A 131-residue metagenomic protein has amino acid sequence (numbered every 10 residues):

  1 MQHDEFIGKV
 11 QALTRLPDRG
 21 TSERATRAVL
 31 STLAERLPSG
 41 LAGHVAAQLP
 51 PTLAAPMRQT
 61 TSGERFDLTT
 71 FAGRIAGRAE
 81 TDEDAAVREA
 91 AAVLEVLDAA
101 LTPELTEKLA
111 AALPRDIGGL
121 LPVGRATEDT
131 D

Functional and structural regions predicted by a protein language model:
M1-P17, F66-T81: Short, flexible domain-boundary/linker segments around small modular repeats
V10, T26, A46-L49, I75 (+2 more regions): A general structural motif at alpha-helix termini
Q11, L30-A34, P50: Short amphipathic alpha-helical segments enriched in leucine
P17-A28, A34-G40, T81-A92, D98-E107 (+1 more regions): Short, low-complexity cationic-aromatic patches
E35-D67, L101-D131: Extended intrinsically disordered, low-complexity coil regions enriched in Ser, Thr, Gly, Ala and often Pro
T52-E104: Short, solvent-exposed interaction modules
